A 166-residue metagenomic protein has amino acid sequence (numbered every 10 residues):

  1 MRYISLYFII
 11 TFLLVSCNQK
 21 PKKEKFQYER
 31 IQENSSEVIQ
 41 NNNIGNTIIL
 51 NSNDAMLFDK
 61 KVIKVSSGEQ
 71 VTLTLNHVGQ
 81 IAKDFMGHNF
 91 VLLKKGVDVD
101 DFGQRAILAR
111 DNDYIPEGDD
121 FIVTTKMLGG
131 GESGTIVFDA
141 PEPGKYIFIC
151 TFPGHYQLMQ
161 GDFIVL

Functional and structural regions predicted by a protein language model:
M1-I4: Positively charged n-region of N-terminal signal peptides that target proteins for export
L14-S16: C-terminal motif of bacterial Sec signal peptides marking the signal peptidase cleavage site
N18-K20: Bacterial signal peptide processing site
E24-S36, N76, V123-L166: Extracellular/periplasmic metallocenter environments
N41-V71: N-terminal edge beta-strand
G79-K83: Extended, low-complexity, turn-rich repeat/linker tracts enriched in Gly/Pro/Ser/Thr and Asp/Glu that occur
N89-L93: Beta-strand signatures of extracellular beta-sandwich domains
D98-E142: Extracytoplasmic beta-sandwich strand-turn segments characteristic of Greek-key/jelly-roll folds
